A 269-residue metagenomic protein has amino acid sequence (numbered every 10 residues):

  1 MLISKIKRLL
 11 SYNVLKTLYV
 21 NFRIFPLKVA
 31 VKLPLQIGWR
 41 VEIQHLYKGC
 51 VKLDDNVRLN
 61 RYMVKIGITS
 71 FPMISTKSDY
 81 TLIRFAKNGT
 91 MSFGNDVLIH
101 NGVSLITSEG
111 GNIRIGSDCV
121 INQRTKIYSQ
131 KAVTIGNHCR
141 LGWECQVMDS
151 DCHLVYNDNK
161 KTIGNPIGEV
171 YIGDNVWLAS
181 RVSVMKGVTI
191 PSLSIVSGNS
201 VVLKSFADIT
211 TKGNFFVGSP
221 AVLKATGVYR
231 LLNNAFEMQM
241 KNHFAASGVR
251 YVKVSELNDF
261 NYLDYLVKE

Functional and structural regions predicted by a protein language model:
M1-M148, G173-N175, V182, S192 (+1 more regions): Domain-scale signature associated with acetyltransferase and cell-envelope carbohydrate enzymes
V147, C152-D158: Short helix-loop boundary/capping segments
K160-G173: Glycine-rich NAD(P)-binding loop of Rossmann-like domains
Y171, G198-N199, L203: Active-site/ligand-binding-proximal alpha/beta "capping" segment
A179-S180, G198: Conserved beta-strand->loop/alpha-helix structural units within folded catalytic cores of enzymes with alpha/beta
V188: Short beta-to-alpha loop/turn elements within the nucleotide-binding domains of ABC transporters
